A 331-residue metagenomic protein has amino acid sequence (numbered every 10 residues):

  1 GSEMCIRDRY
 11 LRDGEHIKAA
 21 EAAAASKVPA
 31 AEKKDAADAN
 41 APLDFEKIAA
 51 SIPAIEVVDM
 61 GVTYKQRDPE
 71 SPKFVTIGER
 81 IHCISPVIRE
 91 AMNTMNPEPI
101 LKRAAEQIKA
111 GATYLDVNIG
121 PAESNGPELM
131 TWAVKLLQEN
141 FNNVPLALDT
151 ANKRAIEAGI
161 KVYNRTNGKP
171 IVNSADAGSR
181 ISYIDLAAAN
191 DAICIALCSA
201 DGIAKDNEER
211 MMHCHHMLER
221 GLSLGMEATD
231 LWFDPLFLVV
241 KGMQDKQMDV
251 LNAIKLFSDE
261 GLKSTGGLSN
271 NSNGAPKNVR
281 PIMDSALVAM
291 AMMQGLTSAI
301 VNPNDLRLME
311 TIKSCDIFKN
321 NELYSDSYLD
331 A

Functional and structural regions predicted by a protein language model:
G1-I6: Short, small-residue-biased leader/transition segments that mark boundaries at the very start of proteins
Y10-D13, G168, R180-Y183, Q244-N320: Active-site-adjacent loop and "lid" segments of alpha/beta metabolic enzymes
A20, G126-L148, R154-E157, K161-Y163 (+1 more regions): Alpha-helix-loop-beta-strand connector modules within alpha/beta enzyme cores
F74-K102, N173-D176, I203-N207, S272-P281: Active-site mouth loops of central-metabolism enzymes
Q107, G159, F233, A291: Conserved, mostly hydrophobic/aromatic
A110-V144, F237-Q244: Glycine-rich, proline-tolerant flexible connector loops at the mouths of alpha/beta enzymes
D116-P121, V144-N152, K169-G178, C198 (+1 more regions): Catalytic beta/alpha-barrel core
A177-V240: Conserved anion-binding
